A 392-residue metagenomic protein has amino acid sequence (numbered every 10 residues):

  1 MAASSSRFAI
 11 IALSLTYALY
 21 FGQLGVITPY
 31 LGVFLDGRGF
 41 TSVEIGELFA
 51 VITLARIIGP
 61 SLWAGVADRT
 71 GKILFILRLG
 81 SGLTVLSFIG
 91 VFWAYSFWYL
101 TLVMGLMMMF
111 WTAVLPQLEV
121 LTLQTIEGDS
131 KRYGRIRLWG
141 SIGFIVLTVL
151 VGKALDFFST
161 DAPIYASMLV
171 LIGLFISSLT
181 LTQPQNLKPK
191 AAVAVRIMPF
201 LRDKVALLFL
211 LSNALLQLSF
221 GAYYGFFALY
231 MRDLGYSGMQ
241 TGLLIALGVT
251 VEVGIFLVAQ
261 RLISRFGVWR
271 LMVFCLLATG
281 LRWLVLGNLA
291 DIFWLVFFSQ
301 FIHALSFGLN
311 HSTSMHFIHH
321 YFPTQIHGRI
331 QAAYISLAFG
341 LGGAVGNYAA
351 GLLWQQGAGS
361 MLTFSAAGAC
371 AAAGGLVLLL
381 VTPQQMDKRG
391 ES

Functional and structural regions predicted by a protein language model:
A2-R7, L181-N213: Juxtamembrane intracellular "pre-TM" segments in multi-pass secondary transporters
A3-T53, A206-L244: Helix-loop boundary and gating motifs at the non-cytosolic
A18, S87, F97-V114, A214 (+1 more regions): Hydrophobic core of transmembrane alpha-helices in multi-pass small-molecule transporters, especially MFS/SLC-type
G59-K72, L155-D156, I255-V268, W354-Q355: Helix-to-loop junctions at the C-terminal end of transmembrane segments in multipass secondary transporters
F75-I89, R270-V285: Structural signature of the two symmetry-related core transmembrane helices
F92, G173-Q185, S365-S392: Multi-pass alpha-helical transporter architecture, strongest for 12-TM Major Facilitator/SLC carriers used
G105-W139: Cytoplasmic helix-loop-helix junction between adjacent transmembrane helices in 12-TM secondary transporters
K153-L169, L352-A371: A membrane-interface helix-boundary motif in multi-pass transporters
